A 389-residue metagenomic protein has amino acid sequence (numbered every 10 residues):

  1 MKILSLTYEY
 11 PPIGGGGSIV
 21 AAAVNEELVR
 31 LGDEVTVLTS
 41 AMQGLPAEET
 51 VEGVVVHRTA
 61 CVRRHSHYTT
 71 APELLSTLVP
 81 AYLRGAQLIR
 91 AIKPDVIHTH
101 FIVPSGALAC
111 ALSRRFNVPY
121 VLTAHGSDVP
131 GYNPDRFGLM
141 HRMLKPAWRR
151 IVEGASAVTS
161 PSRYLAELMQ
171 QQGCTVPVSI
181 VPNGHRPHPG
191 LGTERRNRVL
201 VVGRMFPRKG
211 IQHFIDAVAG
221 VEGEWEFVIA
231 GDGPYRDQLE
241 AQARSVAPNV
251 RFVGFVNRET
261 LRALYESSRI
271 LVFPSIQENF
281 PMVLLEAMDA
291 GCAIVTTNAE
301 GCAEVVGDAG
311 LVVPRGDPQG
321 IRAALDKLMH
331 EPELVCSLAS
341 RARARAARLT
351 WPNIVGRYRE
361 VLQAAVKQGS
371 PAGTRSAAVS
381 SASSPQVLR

Functional and structural regions predicted by a protein language model:
L4, T159, G192-A219, V228: Conserved donor-binding/catalytic core segment of Leloir-type glycosyltransferases
H57, G138-H141, K145-G190, S376: Donor nucleotide-sugar binding/catalytic pocket of nucleotide-sugar-dependent glycosyltransferases
F116-V121, V129-R150: Nucleotide-sugar donor phosphate/pyrophosphate-binding loop at the beta->alpha transition of glycosyltransferases
V152, F255-V256, A263-S268: Short alpha-helical donor nucleotide-sugar binding micro-motif in glycosyltransferases
E240-V256: Nucleotide-activated donor-binding/catalytic signature segment of Leloir-type glycosyltransferases, i.e., the conserved
I276: Aromatic "clamp/platform" in nucleotide-sugar-dependent glycosyltransferases that forms part of the donor/acceptor
A293-T296: Short hydrophobic beta-strand element within catalytic cores of glycosyltransferases and related nucleotide-activated
L311-P318, K327-P332: Conserved acidic donor-binding segment of nucleotide-sugar-dependent glycosyltransferases
